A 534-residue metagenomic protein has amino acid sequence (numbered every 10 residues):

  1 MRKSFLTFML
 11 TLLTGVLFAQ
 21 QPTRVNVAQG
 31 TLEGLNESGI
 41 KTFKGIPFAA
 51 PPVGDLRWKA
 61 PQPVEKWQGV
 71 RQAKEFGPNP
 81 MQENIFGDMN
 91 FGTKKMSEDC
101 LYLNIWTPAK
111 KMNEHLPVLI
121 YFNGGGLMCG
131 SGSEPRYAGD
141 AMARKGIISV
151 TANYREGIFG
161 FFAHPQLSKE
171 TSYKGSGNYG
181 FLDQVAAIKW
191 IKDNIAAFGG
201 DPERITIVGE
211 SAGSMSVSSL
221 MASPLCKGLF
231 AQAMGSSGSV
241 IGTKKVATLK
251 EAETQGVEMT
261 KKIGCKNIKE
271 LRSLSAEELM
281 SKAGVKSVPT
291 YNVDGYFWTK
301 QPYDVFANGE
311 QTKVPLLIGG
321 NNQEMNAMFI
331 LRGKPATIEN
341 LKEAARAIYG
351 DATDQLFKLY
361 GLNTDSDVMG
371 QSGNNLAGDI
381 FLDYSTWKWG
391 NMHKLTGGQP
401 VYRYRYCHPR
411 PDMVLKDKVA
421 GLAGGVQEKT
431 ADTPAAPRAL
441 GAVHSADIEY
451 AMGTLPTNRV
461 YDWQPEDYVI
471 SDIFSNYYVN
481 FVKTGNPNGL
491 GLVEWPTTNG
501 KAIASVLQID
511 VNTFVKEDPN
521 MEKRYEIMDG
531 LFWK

Functional and structural regions predicted by a protein language model:
M1-P22: Bacterial Sec-dependent N-terminal signal peptides
Q20-N178, P202, Y461-F474, T484-L492 (+3 more regions): Non-catalytic accessory segments of hydrolases
M89, A186-K189, D193, K227 (+2 more regions): Substrate-access "cap/lid" subdomains that shape and gate the entrance to catalytic or ligand-binding pockets
C100, Y173-A196, E251-T254: Alpha/beta-hydrolase active-site loop
G124, D183, S211-S214: Active-site loop->helix "elbow" adjoining a glycine-rich segment at hydrolase catalytic centers
F198-E210: Alpha/beta-hydrolase fold nucleophile elbow
S214-C226: Short glycine-enriched nucleophile-adjacent loop and the immediately C-terminal alpha-helix near the catalytic center
W387, N391-K534: Mobile gating loops/cap/lid regions near enzyme active sites that modulate substrate access
